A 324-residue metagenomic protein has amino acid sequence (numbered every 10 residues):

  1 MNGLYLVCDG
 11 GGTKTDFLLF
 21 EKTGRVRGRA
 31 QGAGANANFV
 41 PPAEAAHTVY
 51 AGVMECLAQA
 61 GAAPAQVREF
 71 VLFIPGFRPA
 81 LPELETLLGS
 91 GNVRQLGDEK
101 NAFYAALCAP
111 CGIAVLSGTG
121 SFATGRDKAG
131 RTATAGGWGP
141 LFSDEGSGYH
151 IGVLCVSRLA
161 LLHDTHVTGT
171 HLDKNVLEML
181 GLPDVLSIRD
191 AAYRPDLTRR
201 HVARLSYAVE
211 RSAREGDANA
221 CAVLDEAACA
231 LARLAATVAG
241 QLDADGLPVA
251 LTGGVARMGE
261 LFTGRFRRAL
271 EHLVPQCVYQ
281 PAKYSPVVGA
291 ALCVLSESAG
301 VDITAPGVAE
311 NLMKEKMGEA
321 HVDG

Functional and structural regions predicted by a protein language model:
M1-A65, L81-L84, A106-A109, I113 (+1 more regions): ATP-binding/phosphotransfer module of carbohydrate and carboxylate kinases, centering on a glycine-rich
V71, P75-T170, K174, M317-D323: Phosphate-binding/catalytic loop of phosphoryl-transfer enzymes
